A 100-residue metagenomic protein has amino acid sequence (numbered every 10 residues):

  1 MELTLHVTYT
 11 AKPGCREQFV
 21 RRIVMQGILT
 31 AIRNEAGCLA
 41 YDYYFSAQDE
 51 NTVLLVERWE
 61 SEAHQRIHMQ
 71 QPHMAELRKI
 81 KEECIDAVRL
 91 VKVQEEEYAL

Functional and structural regions predicted by a protein language model:
M1, A31-R33, F45, I80: Generic marker of residues within folded, mature protein domains
M1-T4, N34-C38, L55, V88-V91: Short N-terminal helix-initiation segments at or just after the protein's N-terminus
E2-T4, Y9-R22, S61-Q65, I85-D86 (+1 more regions): N-proximal accessory regions
L3-T10, A40-M69: Short, well-ordered beta-strand segments in beta-rich or mixed alpha/beta enzyme and ligand-binding folds
C15-L39, E76: Short amphipathic alpha-helical segments
I23, H68-M69, R78-K81: Short, flexible helix/strand-to-coil boundary loops that buttress conserved ligand/catalytic motifs in alpha/beta
L39, Y43-N51, L77-L100: Glycine-rich beta-strand-turn "strand-cap" elements at beta-sheet edges
